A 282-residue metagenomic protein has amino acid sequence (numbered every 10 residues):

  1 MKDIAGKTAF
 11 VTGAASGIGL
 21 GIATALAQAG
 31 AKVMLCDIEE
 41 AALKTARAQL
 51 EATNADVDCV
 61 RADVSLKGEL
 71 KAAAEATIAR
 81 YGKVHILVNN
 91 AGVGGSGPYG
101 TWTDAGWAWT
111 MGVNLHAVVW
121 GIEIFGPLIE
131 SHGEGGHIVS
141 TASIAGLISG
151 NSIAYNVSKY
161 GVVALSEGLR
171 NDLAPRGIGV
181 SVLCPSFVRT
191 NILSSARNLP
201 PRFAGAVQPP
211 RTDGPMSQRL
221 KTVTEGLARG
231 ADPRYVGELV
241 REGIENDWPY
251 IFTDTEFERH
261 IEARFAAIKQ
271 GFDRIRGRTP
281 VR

Functional and structural regions predicted by a protein language model:
K2-M34: Canonical Rossmann dinucleotide-binding motif of NAD(H)/NADP(H)-dependent dehydrogenases/reductases, specifically
A29, L128, G168-I178: Active-site-adjacent segment of SDR/Rossmann-fold oxidoreductases
E40-A41, R61-A72, D104: The beta1-alpha1 cofactor-binding region of Rossmann-like NAD(H)/NADP(H)-dependent oxidoreductases
P98-Y99, G106-A108: Substrate-binding pocket helix/loop in short-chain dehydrogenase/reductase
I122, S158: Active-site helix of classical SDR
S143: Residue(s) in the substrate-gating loop at a strand-loop-helix junction that position the organic substrate next
P175-Y250: SDR active-site lid
